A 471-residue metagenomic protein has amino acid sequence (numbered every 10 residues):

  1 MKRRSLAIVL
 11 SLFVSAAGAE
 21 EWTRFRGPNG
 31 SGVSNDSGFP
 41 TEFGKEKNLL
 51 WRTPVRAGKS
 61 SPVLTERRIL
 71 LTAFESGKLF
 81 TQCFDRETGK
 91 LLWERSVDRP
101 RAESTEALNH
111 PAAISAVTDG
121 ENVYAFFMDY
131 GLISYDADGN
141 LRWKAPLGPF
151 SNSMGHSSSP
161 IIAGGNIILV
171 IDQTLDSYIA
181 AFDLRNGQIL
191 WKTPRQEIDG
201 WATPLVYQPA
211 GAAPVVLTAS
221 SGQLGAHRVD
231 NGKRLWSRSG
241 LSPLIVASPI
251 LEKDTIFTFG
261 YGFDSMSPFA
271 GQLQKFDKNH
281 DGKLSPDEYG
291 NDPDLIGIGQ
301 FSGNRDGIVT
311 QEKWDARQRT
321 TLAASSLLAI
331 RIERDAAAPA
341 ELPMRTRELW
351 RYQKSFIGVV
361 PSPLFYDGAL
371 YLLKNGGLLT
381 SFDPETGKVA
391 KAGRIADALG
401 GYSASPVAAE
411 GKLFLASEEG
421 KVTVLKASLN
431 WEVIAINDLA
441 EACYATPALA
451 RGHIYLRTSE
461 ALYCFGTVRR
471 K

Functional and structural regions predicted by a protein language model:
M1-A7: Bacterial N-terminal signal peptides that target proteins for export
A7-S15: Bacterial N-terminal signal peptides
G18-K471: Noncatalytic, solvent-exposed loop/strand surfaces of beta-propeller-type extracellular/periplasmic domains
